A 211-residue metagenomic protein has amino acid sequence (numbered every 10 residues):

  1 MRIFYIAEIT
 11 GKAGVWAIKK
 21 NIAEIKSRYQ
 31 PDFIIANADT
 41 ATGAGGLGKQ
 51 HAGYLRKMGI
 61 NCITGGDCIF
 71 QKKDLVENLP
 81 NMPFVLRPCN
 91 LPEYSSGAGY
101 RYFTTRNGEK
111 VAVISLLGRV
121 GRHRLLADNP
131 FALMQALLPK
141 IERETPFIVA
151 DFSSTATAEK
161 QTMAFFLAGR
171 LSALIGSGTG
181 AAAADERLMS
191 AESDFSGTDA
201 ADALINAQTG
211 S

Functional and structural regions predicted by a protein language model:
M1-S211: Acidic, metal/ion-coordinating pockets
